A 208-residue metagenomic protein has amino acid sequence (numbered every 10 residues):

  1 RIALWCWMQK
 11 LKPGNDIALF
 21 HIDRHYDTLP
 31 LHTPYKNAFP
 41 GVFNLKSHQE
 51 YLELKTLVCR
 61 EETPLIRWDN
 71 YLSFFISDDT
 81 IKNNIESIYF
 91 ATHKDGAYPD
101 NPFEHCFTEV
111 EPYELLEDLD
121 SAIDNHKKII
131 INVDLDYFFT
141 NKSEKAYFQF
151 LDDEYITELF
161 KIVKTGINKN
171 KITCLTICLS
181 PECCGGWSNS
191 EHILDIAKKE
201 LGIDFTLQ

Functional and structural regions predicted by a protein language model:
R1-L19, H32, K36, L45-E53 (+1 more regions): Catalytic cores of soluble, metal-dependent hydrolases
D27-P30: Active-site loop-to-helix "anion-binding N-cap" substructures in soluble metabolic enzymes
